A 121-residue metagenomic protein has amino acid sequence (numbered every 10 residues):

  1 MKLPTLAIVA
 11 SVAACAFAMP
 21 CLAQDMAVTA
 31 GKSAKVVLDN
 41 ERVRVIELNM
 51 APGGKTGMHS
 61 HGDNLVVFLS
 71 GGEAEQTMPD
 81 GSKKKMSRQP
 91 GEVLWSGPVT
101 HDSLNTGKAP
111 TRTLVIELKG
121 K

Functional and structural regions predicted by a protein language model:
M1-A10: Bacterial N-terminal signal peptides that target proteins for export
A13, A18-P20: N-terminal signal peptide c-region/cleavage motif recognized by signal peptidases
A30-K55, G62-V66, I116: A short glycine-rich, His/Asp/Glu-containing loop-to-beta-strand
R42, D80-P98: Short acidic-glycine-tyrosine-enriched beta hairpin
G53-T56, E92-T106: Histidine-centered metal-chelating micro-motifs
H61-D80: Glycine- and acidic-residue-biased ligand/ion/polar-headgroup-sensing regions
G71, P98-K119: Ligand-binding loop in jelly-roll beta-barrel domains
